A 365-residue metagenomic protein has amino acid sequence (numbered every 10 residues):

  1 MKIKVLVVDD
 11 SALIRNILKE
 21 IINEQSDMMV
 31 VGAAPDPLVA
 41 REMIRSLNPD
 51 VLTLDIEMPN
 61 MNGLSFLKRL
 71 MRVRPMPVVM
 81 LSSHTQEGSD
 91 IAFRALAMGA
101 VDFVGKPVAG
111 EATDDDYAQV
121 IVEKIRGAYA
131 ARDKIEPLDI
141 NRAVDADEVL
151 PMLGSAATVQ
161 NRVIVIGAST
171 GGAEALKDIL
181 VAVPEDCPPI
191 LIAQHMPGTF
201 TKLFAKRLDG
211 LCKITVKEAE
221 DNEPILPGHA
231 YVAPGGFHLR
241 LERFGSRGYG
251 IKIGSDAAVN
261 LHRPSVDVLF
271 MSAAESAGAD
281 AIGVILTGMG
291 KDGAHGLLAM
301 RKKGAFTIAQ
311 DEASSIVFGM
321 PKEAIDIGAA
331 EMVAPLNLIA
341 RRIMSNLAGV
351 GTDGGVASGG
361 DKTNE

Functional and structural regions predicted by a protein language model:
K2-L6, A12-N23, D27-M29, L38-V39 (+3 more regions): Conserved acid/base catalytic micro-environments in cytosolic active-site loops
P35: Glycine-rich phosphate/oxyanion-binding loops and their immediately adjacent helices within cytosolic catalytic domains
